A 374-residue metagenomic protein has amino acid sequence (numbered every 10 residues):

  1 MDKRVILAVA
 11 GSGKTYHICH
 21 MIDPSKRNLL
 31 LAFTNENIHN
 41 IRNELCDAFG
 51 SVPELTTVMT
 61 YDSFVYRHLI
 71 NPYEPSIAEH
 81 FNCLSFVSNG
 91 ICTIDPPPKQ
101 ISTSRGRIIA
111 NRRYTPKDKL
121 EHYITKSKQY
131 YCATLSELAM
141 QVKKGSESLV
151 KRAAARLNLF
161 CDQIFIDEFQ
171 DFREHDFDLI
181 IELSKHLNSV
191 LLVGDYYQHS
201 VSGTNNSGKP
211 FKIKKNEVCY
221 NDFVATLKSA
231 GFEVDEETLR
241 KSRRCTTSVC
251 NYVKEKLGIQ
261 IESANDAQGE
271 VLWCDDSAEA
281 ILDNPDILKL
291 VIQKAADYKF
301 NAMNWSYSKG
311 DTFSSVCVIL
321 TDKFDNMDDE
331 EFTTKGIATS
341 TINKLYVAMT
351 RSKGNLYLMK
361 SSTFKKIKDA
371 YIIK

Functional and structural regions predicted by a protein language model:
M1-K374: The feature marks helicase ATPase cores and/or their adjacent C-terminal helical subdomains in SF1/SF2/AAA+ helicases
